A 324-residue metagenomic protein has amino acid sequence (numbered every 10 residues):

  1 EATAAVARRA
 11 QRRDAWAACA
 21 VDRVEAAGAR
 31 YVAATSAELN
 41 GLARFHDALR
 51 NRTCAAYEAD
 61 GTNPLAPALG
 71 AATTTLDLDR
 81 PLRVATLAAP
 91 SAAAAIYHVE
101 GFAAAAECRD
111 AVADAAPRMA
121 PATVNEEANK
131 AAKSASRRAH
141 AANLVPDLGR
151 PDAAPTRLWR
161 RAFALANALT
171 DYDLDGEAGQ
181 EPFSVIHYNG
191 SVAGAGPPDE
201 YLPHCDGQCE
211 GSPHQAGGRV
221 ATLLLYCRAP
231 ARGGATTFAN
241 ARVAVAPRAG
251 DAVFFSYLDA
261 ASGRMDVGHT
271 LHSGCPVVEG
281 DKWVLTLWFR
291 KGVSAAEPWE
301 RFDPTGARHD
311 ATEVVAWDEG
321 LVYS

Functional and structural regions predicted by a protein language model:
E1-F254, L258-S324: Fe(II)/2-oxoglutarate oxygenase catalytic core
